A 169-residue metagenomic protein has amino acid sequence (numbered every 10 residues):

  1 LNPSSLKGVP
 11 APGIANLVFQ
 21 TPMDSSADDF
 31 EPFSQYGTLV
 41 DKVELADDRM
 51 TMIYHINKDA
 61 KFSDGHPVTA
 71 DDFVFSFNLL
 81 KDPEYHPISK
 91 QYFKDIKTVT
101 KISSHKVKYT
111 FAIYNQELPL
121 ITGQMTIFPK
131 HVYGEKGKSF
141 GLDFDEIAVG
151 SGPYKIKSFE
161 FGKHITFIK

Functional and structural regions predicted by a protein language model:
L1-D47, N78, V149: N-terminal lobe/hinge region of extracytoplasmic solute-binding protein
L1-S4, F30-F33, S63, E117-L120 (+1 more regions): Short, solvent-exposed loop/turn elements at domain surfaces
L17, T38-V40, D47-R49, V68 (+4 more regions): Extracytoplasmic
S26-F30, Q124-K169: Gly/Pro-rich hinge or "lid" segments in bacterial periplasmic/extracellular proteins
D41-H86, I102, K108: Aromatic- and charge-enriched surface segment that lines or borders ligand/interaction sites
H55, Q91-E135, P153-E160: Surface-exposed binding/hinge segments that line and control ligand-binding clefts or catalytic entry sites
D59-K61, L80, Y114-E117, F161-K163: Solvent-exposed loop/turn segments at secondary-structure junctions within structured extracellular/periplasmic domains
